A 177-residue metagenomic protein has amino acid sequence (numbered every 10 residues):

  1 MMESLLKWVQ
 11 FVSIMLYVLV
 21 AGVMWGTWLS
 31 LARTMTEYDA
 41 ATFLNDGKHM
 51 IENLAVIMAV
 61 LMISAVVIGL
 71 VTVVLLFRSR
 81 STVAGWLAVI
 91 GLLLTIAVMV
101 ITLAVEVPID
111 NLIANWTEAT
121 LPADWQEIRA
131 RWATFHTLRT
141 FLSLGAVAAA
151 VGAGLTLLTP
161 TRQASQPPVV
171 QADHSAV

Functional and structural regions predicted by a protein language model:
E3-V18, V74-A97: Interfacial segments of alpha-helical transmembrane regions
W8, Y17-S64, P108-A130: Interfacial loop at the N-terminal end of multi-pass membrane proteins
V18, L70, I96, A148-V151: Hydrophobic residues within the alpha-helical transmembrane core of Major Facilitator Superfamily
T27-E37, L75-T82, V105-N115, A153-Q166: Juxtamembrane transmembrane-helix termini
I57-L61, R129-A146: Hydrophobic alpha-helical transmembrane segments
A65-I68, L142-G152: Hydrophobic cores of alpha-helical transmembrane segments in multi-pass inner/ER membrane proteins, independent
I96-A104: Mid-bilayer segments of alpha-helical transmembrane spans in multi-pass integral membrane proteins that mediate
R162-V177: Short, highly charged, low-complexity non-transmembrane loops/tails of multi-pass membrane proteins
